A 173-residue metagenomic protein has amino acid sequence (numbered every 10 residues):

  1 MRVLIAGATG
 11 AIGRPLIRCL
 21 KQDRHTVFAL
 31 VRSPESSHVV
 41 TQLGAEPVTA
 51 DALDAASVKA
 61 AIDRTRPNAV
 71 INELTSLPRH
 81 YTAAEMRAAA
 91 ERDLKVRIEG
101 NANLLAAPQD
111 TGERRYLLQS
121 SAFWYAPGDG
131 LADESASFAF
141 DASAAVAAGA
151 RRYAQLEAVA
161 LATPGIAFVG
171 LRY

Functional and structural regions predicted by a protein language model:
V3-H25: N-terminal Rossmann NAD(P)H-binding glycine-rich loop of SDR-like oxidoreductase domains
V3-I5, V70-I71, Y116: Conserved hydrophobic beta-strands of the Rossmann-like cofactor-binding core in SDR/related NAD(P)H-dependent
P15, C19, A107, V159: Rossmann-fold NAD(P)-dependent oxidoreductase module
H25-R32: Conserved glycine-rich Rossmann-like NAD(P)H-binding loop of the short-chain dehydrogenase/reductase
F28, V48, V169: Conserved beta-strand positions in the Rossmann-like core of class I SAM-dependent methyltransferases
P34-T41, A45-N103: NAD(P)H-binding glycine-rich loop region in Rossmannoid oxidoreductase-like domains and their noncatalytic homologs
H80-A147: Conserved Rossmann-fold NAD(P)-dependent oxidoreductase catalytic core, especially the SDR/UDP-sugar
R115, S120-S121, E157-Y173: Conserved beta-loop-beta element that borders a ligand/cofactor-binding pocket
